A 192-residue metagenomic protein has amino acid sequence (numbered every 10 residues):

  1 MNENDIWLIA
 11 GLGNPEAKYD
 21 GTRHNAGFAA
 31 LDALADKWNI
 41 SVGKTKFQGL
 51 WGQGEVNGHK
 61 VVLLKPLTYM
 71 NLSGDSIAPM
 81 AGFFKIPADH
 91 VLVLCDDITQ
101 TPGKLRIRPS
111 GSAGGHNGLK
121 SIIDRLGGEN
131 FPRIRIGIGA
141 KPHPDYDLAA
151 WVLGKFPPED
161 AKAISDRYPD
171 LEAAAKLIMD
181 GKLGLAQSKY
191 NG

Functional and structural regions predicted by a protein language model:
M1-S110, K120-I134, K141-D147, G154 (+2 more regions): Nucleotide and nucleotide-moiety/phosphate-recognizing core
G114-G118: Hydrophobic alpha-helical segments within soluble ligand-binding/sensing domains
